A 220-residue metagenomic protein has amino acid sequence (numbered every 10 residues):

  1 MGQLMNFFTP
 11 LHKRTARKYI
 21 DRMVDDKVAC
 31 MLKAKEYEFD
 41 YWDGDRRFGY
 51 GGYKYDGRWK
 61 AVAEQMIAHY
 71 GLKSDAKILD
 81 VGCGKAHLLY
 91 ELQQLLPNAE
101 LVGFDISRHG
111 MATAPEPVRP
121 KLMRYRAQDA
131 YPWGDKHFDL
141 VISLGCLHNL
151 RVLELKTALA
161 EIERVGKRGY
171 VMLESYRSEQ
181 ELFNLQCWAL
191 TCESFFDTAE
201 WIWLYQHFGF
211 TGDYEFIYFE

Functional and structural regions predicted by a protein language model:
M1-Y70, K77-G134, L150-R164, R168-E220: Class I (Rossmann-like) S-adenosyl-L-methionine-dependent methyltransferase catalytic domain, capturing the SAM-binding
I142: A conserved beta-strand element that flanks and buttresses the S-adenosyl-L-methionine
G145-N149: Short catalytic micro-motifs in class I SAM-dependent methyltransferases
